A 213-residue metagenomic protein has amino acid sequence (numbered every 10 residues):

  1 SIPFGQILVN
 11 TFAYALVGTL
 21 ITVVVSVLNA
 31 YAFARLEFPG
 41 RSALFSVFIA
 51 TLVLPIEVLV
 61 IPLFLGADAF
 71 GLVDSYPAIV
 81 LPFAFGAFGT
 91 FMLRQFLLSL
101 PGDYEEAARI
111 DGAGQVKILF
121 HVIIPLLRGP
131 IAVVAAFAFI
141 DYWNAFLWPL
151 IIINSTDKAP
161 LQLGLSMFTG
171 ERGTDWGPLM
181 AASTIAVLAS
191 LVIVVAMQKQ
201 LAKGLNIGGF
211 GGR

Functional and structural regions predicted by a protein language model:
S1-R213: A structural signal for multi-pass alpha-helical bundles of membrane permease subunits that mediate small-molecule
